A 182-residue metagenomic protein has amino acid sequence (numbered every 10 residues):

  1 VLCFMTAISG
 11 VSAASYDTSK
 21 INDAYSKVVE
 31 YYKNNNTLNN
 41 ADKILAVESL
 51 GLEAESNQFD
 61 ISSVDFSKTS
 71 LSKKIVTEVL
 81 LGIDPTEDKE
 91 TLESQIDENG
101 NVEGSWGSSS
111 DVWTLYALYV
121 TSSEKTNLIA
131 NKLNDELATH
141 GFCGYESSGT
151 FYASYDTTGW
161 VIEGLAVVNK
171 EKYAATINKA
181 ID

Functional and structural regions predicted by a protein language model:
F4-I21: Sec-dependent signal peptide cleavage junction
S12, I21, K27-V28, F151 (+1 more regions): A general marker of short, structured functional hotspots
S15-S19, G51-S56, P85-L92, K125-T126: Helix-turn-helix repeat elements of alpha-solenoid scaffolds
T18-L38, N57, S62-D65, D97-N101: Extracellular ectodomain segments of secreted/surface proteins
V28, Y32, D60-S63, L92 (+4 more regions): Buried hydrophobic core positions in alpha-solenoid tandem helical repeats
K33-A54, D65-D84, N101-T126, T139-I177: An alpha-helical repeat/solenoid feature that recognizes helix-turn-helix modules
